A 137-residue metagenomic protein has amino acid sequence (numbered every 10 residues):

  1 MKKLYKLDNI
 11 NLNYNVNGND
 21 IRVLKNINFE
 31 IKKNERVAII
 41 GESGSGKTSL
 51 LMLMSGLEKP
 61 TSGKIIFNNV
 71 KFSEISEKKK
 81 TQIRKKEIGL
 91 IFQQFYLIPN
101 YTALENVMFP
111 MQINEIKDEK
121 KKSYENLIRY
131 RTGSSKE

Functional and structural regions predicted by a protein language model:
N15-N17, M108-K120, I128-Y130: ABC-type ATPase nucleotide-binding domains, specifically the catalytic core motifs of the NBD
I21, F72-G89: ABC ATPase NBD coupling module
I40-E42: The feature captures the beta-strand-to-loop junction immediately N-terminal to the Walker
S55: Helix-to-loop junction immediately C-terminal to a conserved catalytic motif
G63-K71: Conserved ABC transporter NBD signature motif
V70-K71, E119-S135: Conserved ABC ATPase "signature" region
P99-F109: Short coil-to-helix segment of the ABC ATPase nucleotide-binding domain corresponding to the Q-loop/switch region
